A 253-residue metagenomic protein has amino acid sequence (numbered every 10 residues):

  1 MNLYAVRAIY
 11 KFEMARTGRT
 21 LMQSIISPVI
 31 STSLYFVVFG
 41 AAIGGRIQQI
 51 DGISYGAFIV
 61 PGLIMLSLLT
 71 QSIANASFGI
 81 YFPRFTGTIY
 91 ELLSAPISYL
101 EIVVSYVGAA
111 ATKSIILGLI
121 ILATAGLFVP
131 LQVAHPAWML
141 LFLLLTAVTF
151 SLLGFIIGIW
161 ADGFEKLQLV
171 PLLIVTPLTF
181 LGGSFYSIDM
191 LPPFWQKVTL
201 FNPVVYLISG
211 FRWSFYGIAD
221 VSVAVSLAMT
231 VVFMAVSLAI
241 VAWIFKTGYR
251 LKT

Functional and structural regions predicted by a protein language model:
M1-P136, L141-T253: Hydrophobic transmembrane alpha-helices and immediately adjacent juxtamembrane helices of multi-pass inner-membrane
